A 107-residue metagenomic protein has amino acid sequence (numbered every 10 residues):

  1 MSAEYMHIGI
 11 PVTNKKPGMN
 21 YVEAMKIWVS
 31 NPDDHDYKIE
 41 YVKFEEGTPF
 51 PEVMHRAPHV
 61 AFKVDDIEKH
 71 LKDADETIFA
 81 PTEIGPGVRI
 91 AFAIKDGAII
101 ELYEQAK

Functional and structural regions predicted by a protein language model:
M1-D34, I39-F50, E76-K107: Vicinal oxygen chelate
V53-T82: Mid-chain, well-packed structural core segment of small domains
